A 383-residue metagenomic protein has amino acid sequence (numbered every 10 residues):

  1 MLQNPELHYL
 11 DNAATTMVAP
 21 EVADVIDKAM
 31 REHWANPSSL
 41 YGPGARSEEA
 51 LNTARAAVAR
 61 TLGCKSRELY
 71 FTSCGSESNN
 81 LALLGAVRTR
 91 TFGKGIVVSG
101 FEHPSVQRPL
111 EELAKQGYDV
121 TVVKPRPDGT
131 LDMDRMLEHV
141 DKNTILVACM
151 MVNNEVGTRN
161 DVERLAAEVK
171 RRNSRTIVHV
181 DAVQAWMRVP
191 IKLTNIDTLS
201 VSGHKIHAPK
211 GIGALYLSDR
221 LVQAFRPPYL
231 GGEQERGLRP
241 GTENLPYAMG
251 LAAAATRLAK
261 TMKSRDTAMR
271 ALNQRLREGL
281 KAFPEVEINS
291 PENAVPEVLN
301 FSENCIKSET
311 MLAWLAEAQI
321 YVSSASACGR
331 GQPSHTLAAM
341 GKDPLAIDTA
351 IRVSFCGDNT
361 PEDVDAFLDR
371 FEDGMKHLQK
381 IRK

Functional and structural regions predicted by a protein language model:
M1-K383: Pyridoxal 5′-phosphate
